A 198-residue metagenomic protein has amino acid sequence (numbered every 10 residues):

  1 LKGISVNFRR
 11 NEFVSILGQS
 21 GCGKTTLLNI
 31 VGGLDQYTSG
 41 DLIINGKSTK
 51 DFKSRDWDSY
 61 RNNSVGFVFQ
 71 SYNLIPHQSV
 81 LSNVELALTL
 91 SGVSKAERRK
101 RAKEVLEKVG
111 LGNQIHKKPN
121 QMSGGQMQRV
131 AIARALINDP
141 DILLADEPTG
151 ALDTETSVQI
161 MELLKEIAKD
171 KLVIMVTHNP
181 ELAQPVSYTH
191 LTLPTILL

Functional and structural regions predicted by a protein language model:
L1-P185: ABC family nucleotide-binding domain
T189-T195: Conserved small/polar residues in nucleotide/adenosyl-binding loops
